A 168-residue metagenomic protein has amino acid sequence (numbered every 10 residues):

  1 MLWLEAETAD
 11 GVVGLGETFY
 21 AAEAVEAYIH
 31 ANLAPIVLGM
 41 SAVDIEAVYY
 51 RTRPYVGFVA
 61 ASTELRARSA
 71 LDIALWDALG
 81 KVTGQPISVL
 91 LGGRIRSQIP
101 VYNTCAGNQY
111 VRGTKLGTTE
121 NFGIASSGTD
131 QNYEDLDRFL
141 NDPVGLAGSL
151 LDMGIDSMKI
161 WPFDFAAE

Functional and structural regions predicted by a protein language model:
L2-A6: Short beta-strand scaffold segments in enzyme catalytic cores
E7-T83: Metal- or metallocofactor-binding catalytic centers and their adjacent structured scaffolds across diverse enzyme
R51, Y55, V59, A70-A74 (+5 more regions): Charge-rich, low-complexity amphipathic helices in intrinsically disordered tails/linkers adjacent to domains
V82, G93-R94: Subtilisin-like serine protease catalytic core
L90: Residues that scaffold the ATP/ADP-binding catalytic core of kinase and kinase-like folds
Q98, N103-E168: Metal-dependent enolase-superfamily TIM-barrel catalytic cores that perform enediolate-based chemistry
